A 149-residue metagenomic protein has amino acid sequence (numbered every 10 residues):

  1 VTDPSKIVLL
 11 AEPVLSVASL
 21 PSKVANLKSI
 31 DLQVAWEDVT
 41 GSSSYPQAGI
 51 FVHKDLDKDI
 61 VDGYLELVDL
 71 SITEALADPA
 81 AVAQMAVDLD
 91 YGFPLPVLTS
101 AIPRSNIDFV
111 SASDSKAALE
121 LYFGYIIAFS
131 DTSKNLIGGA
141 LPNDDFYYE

Functional and structural regions predicted by a protein language model:
V1-M85: Pocket-lining segment of extracytoplasmic ligand-binding domains
L20-S29, P96-S100, G139-E149: Short flexible/disordered coil segments
S29, D38, D57, I102 (+2 more regions): Short linear sequence motifs
Q33, S42, Q47, T99 (+3 more regions): Generic secondary-structure boundary/loop-capping signal
W36-V39, S115, G124-I126, S133: Generic hydrophobic, helix-prone segments enriched in Leu/Val/Ile
G49-F51, I107-V110, F146-E149: Generic preference for hydrophobic/aromatic residues in regular secondary structure cores
D55-A128: Secondary-structure end/capping motifs
E120-E149: Conserved C-terminal helix/tail region of periplasmic/extracytoplasmic solute-binding proteins
